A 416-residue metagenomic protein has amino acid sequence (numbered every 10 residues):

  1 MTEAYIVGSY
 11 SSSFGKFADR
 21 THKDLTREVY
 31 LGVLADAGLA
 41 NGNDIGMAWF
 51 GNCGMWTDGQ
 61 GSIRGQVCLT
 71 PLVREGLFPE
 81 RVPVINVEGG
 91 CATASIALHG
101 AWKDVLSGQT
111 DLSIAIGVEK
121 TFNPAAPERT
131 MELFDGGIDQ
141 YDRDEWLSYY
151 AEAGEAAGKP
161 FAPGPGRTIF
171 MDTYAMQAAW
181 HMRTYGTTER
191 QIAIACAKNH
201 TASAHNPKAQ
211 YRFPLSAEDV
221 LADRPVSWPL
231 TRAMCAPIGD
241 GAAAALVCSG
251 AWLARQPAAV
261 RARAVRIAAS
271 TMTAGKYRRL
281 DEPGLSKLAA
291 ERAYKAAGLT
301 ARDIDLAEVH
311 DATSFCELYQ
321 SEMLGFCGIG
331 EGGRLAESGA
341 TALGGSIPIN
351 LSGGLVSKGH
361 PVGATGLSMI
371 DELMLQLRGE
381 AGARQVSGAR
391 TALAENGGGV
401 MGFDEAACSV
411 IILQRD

Functional and structural regions predicted by a protein language model:
M1-G89, G100, T173, Q177-Q191 (+5 more regions): Conserved active-site "lid/cap" helical segment
M1-K23, S148-G164, I194, P225-R292 (+6 more regions): Condensing-enzyme catalytic core mediating Claisen C-C bond formation in acyl metabolism
T2-Y5, N52-I116, K120-A126, E132-F161 (+4 more regions): Conserved catalytic cysteine-centered active-site region of acyl-thioester-dependent Claisen-condensing enzymes
T26, R64, T93-A97, F170 (+6 more regions): Catalytic-loop motifs flanking and including active-site residues across diverse enzymes
G42-N52, V82-V87, S113-G117, R190-K198 (+5 more regions): Beta-strand segments within the central parallel beta-sheet cores of soluble alpha/beta enzyme folds
M55-R64, R278-P283, D311-R334, P361-G363 (+1 more regions): Short glycine/threonine-rich loop-to-helix capping motif typified by GTGT followed within a few residues by an Asp-Pro
V87-E119, M171-H205, A245-A251, P361-A381: Active-site-proximal alpha-helical scaffold in enzymes
N199-H200, A204-R212, R224: ATPase catalytic-site recognition across NTP-hydrolyzing enzymes
